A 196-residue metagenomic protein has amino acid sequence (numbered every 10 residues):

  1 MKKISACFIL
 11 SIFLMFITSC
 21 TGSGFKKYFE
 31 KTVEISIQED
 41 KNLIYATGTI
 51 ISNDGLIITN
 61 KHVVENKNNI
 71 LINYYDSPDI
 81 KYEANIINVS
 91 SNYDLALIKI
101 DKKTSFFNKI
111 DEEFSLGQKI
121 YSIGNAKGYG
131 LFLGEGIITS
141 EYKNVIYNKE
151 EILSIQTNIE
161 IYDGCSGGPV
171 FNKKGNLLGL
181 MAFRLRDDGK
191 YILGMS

Functional and structural regions predicted by a protein language model:
M1-I4: Positively charged n-region of N-terminal signal peptides that target proteins for export
C7-F8, Y191: Composition-driven detection of intrinsically disordered, low-complexity segments
F8-F16: Bacterial N-terminal signal peptides
K26-K41, I100-F106, F132-S196: Active-site region of chymotrypsin-like
E39-Y45, S52-G124, G128-F132: Conserved active-site neighborhood of the chymotrypsin/trypsin-like protease fold
A46-T49, G167-P169: Beta-propeller and closely related beta-sheet repeat lectin domains
